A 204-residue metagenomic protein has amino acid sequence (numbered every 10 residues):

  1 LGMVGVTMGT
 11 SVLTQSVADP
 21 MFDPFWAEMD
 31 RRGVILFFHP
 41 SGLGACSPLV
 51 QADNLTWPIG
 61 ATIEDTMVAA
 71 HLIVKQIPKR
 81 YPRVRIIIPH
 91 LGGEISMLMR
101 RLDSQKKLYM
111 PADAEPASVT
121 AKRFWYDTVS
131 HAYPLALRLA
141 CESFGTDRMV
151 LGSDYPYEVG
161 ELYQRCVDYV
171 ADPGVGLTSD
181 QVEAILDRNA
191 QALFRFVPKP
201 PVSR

Functional and structural regions predicted by a protein language model:
L1-V6, R32-V34, P82-R85, A117-F124 (+1 more regions): Short, well-ordered coil/turn segments that N-cap beta-strands
L1-V68, K75: Active-site gating/metal-coordination segments in enzymes
V6, M29, I77, H90 (+4 more regions): Divalent metal-coordination and catalytic microenvironments
G9-L13, S41-L43, L91-E94, V129-H131 (+1 more regions): Active-site beta-loop-alpha junctions enriched in small/polar residues
L13-D23, E64-H71, I86-P89, M97 (+1 more regions): Active-site glycine- and acidic-residue-rich loops that bind and position anionic ligands or nucleotide-like cofactors
M67, L108-R138: Aromatic-anchored helix/helix-loop segment that forms the rim or "lid" of small-molecule/cofactor binding pockets
I73-V119: Aromatic-lined glycan-binding groove of carbohydrate-active enzymes
V84, E94, Y126, P134-V150 (+1 more regions): Mid-to-C-terminal alpha-helical segments outside catalytic/metal-binding sites
